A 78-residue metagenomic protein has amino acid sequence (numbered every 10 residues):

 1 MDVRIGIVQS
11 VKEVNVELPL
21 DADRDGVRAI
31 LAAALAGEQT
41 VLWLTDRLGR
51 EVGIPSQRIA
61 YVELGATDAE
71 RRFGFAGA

Functional and structural regions predicted by a protein language model:
M1-A78: Eukaryotic intrinsically disordered, low-complexity regulatory linkers and tails enriched in Ser/Thr/Pro
